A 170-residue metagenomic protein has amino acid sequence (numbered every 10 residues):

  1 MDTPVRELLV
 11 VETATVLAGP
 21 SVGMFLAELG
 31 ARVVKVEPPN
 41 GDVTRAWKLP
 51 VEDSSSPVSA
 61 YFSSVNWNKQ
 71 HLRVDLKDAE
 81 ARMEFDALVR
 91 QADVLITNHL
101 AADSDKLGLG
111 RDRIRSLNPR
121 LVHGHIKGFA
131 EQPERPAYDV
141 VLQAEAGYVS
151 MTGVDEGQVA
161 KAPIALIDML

Functional and structural regions predicted by a protein language model:
M1-L170: N-terminal helix-loop segment corresponding to the beta1-alpha1 unit of nucleotide/adenylate-binding folds
